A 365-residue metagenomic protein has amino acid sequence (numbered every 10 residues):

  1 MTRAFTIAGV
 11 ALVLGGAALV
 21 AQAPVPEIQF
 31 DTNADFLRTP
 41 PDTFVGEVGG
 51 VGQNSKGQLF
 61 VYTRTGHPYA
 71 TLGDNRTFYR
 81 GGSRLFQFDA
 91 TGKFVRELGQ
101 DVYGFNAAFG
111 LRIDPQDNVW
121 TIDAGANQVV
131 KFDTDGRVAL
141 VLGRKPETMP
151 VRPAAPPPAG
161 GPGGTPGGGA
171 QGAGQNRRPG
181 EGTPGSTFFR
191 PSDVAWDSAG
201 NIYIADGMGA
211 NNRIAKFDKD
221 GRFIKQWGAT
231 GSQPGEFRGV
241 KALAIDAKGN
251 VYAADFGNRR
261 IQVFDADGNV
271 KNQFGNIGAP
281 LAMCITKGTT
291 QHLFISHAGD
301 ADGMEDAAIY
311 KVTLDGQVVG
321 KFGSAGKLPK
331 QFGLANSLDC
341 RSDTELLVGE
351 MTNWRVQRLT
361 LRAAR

Functional and structural regions predicted by a protein language model:
M1-A4: Positively charged n-region of N-terminal signal peptides that target proteins for export
I7-A17: Bacterial N-terminal signal peptides
Q22-R365: Eukaryotic scaffold repeat domains enriched in small/polar residues
